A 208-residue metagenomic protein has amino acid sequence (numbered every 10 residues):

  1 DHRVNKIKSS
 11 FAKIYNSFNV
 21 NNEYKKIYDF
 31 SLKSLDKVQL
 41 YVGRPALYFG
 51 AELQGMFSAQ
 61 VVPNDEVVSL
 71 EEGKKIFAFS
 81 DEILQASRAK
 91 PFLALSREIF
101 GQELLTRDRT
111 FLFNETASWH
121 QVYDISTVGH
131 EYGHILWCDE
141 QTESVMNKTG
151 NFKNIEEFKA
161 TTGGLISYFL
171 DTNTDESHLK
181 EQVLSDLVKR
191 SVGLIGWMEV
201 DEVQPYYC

Functional and structural regions predicted by a protein language model:
D1-T110: Contiguous, non-catalytic segments that form substrate-binding/exosite surfaces or channel walls
E98-D108, H130-T142: Active-site-adjacent bridging/hinge elements
L105, L112, H134, F152-K153 (+1 more regions): Eukaryotic, compositionally biased intrinsically disordered regions
R109-S126: Short pre-active-site segment immediately N-terminal to the catalytic Zn-binding motif
H120, L165-C208: Long, well-structured alpha-helical subdomains associated with metal-dependent extracellular/ecto-lumenal hydrolases
I125-D139, A160, L165: Active-site recognition of the HExxH zinc-binding catalytic motif
C138-F158: Post-HEXXH active-site segment of zinc metalloproteases
K153-L170: An active-site-proximal "capping" alpha-helix that borders the catalytic cofactor pocket
